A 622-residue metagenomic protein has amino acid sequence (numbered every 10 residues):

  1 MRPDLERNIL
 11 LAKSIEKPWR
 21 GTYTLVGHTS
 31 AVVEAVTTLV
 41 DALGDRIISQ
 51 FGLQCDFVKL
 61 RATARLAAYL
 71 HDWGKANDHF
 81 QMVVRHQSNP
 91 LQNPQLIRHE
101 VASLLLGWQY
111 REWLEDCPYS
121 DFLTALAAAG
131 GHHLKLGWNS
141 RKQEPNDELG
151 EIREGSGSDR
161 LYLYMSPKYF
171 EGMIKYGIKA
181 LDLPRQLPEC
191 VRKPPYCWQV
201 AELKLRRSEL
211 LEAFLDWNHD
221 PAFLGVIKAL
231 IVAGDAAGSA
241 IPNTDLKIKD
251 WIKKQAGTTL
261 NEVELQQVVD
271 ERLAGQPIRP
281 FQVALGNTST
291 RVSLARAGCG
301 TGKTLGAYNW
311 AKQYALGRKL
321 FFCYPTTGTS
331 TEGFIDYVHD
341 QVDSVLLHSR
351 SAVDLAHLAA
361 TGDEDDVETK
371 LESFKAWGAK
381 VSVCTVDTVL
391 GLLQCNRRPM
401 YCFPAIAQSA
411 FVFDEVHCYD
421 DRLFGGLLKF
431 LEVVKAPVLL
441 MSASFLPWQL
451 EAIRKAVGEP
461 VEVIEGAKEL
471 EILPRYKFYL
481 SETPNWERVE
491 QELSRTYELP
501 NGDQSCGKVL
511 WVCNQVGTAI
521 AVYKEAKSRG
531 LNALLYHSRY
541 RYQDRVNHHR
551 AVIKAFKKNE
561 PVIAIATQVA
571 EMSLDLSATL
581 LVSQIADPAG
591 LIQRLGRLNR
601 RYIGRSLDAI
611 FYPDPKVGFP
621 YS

Functional and structural regions predicted by a protein language model:
R2-G257: Accessory nucleic-acid engagement/destabilization modules that flank
Q109, R597-S622: Conserved segment of the helicase C-terminal RecA-like domain
T288-A311: Walker A/P-loop
Q313, G317-S351, F445-L450, V516: Conserved Walker A/P-loop ATP-binding site and its immediately adjacent core in helicase/helicase-like ATPase domains
K319-S330, P500-K527, L534-L535: Conserved strand-helix element at the start of the C-terminal RecA-like helicase core
V342-C395: Inter-Walker segment of RecA-like/P-loop motor cores
M400-F413, H417-K468: Post-DEXD/H (motif II) to motif III coupling segment of the RecA-like Helicase ATP-binding lobe
F445-G502: Interdomain hinge/linker at the junction between the two RecA-like core domains of SF2 helicases
